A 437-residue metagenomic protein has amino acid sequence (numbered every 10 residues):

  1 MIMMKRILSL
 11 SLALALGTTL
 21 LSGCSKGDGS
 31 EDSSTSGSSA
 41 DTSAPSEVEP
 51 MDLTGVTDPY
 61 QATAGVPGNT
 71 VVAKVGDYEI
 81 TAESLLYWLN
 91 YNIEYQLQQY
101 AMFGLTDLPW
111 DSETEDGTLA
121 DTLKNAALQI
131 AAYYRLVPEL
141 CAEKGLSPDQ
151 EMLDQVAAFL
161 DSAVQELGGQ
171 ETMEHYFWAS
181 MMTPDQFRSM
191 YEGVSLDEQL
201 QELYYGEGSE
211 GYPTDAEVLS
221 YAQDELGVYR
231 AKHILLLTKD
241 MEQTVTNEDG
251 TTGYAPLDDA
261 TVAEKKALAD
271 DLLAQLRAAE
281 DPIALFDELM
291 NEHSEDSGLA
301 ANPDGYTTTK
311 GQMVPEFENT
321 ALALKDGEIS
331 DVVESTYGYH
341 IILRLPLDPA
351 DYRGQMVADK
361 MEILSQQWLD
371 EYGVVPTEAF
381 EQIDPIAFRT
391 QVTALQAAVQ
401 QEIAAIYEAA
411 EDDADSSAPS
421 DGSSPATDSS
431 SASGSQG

Functional and structural regions predicted by a protein language model:
M1-I7: Positively charged n-region of N-terminal signal peptides that target proteins for export
I7-L16: Sec-dependent N-terminal signal peptides
T19-G23: C-terminal motif of bacterial Sec signal peptides marking the signal peptidase cleavage site
G27-S30, A44-P67, T172-T261, Q312-G437: PPIase-associated folding chaperone regions across multiple families
A44-M182: N-terminal targeting/tethering segments
T70-G76, E113-L128, V137-S147, M182-F187 (+4 more regions): Second-shell loop/turn segments in exported
L89-Q96, A131, R135, E139-P148 (+13 more regions): Sec/Tat-exported extracytoplasmic proteins
A267-E316, L345-P346: Peptidyl-prolyl cis-trans isomerase
